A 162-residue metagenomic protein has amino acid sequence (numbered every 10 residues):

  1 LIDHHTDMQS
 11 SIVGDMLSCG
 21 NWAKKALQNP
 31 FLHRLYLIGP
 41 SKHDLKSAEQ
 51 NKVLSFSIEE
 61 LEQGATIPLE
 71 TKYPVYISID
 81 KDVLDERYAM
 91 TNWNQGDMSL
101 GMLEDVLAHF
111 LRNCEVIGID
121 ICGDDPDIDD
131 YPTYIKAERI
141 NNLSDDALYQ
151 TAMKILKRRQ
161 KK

Functional and structural regions predicted by a protein language model:
L1-G39: Active-site histidine-anchored catalytic micro-motif
N29-F31, Y36-K162: Catalytic cores of soluble, metal-dependent hydrolases
